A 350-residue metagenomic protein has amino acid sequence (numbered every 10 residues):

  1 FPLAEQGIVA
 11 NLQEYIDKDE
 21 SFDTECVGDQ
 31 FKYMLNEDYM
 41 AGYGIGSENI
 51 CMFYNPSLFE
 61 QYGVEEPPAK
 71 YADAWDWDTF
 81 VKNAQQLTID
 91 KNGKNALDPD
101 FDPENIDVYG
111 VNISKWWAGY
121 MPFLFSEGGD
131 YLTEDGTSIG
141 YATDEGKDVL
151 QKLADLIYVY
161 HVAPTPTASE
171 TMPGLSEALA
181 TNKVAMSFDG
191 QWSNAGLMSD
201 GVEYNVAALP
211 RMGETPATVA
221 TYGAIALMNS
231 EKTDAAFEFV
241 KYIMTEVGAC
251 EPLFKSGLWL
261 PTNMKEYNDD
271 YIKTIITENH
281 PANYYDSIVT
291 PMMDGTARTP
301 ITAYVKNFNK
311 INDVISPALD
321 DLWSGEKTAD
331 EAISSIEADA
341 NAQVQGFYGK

Functional and structural regions predicted by a protein language model:
F1-C51, E60, D78, D98-E104 (+4 more regions): Hinge/lid segment of periplasmic solute-binding proteins
L35-G46, I50-M52, E60, D76-I139: Extracytoplasmic/periplasmic solute-binding protein
S57-K70: Aromatic-glycine-rich donor-binding/catalytic loop that engages nucleotide-sugar donors across glycosyltransferases
Y62, V159-Y160, M198-K265, T296-I301 (+1 more regions): Extracytoplasmic/periplasmic substrate-recognition and gating elements
A72-T79, T165-A180: Short helix-initiation/N-cap motifs at beta->coil->alpha
V81-Q85, F123, D135-A168, M198-D200 (+1 more regions): Glycine-centered hinge/linker elements that transmit conformational signals in sensory and ligand-binding systems
A185-D189: Paired acidic/hydrophobic, glycine-rich loop segments that form the ligand-binding mouth/hinge of periplasmic-binding
Y204-A207, K255-D313, P317, D321 (+1 more regions): Long, aromatic- and glycine/proline-rich binding clefts that accommodate carbohydrate-like moieties
